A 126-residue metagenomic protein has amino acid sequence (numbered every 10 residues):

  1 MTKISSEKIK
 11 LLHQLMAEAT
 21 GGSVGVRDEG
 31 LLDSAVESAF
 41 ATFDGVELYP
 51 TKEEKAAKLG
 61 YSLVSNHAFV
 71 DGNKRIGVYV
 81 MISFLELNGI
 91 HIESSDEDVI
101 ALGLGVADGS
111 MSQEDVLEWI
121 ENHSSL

Functional and structural regions predicted by a protein language model:
M1-L126: FIC/Doc superfamily catalytic core
